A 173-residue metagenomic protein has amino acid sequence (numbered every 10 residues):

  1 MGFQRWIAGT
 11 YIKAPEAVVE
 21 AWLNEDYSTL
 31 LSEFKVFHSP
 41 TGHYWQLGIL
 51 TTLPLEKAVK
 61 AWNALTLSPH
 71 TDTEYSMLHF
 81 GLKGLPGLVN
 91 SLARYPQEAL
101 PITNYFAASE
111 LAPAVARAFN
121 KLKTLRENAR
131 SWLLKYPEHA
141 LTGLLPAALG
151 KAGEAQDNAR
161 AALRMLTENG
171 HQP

Functional and structural regions predicted by a protein language model:
M1-A112, A116-K123, L134-Y136, T142 (+1 more regions): Membrane-inserting hydrophobic helices used for pore formation or membrane fusion
A147-K151: Inter-helical turn/loop segments and adjacent helix faces that build the functional surface of alpha-helical bundle
